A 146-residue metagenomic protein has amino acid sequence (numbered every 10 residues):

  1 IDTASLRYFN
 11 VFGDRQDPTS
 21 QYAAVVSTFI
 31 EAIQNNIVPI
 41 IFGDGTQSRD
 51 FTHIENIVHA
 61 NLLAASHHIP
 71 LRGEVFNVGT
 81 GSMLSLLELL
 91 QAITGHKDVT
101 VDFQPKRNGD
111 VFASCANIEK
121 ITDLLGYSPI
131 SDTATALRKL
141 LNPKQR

Functional and structural regions predicted by a protein language model:
I1-D14: Conserved beta-loop-beta element that borders a ligand/cofactor-binding pocket
I1-T3, A32, I93: Active-site-adjacent segment of SDR/Rossmann-fold oxidoreductases
V11-S27, I37-V38, F42, T46 (+4 more regions): Glycine/proline-rich active-site loop of Rossmann-fold NAD(P)-dependent oxidoreductases
S20-A24, T46-E55, G81-L84, G109 (+2 more regions): Residue-level signal for the nucleotide or nucleotide-sugar donor/cofactor binding architecture
T28-I41, G95-Q104: A short C-terminal helix-loop "cap" of Rossmann-like NAD(P)-dependent dehydrogenase/epimerase domains
A32, N36, A64-I69, L124 (+1 more regions): Generic structural signal for alpha-helix termini and adjacent loop/cap motifs
D44, G73-F76, L84-Q91, K97-A113 (+1 more regions): C-terminal "lid/loop" region of Rossmann-like NAD(P)-dependent oxidoreductases
T133-R146: Amphipathic terminal alpha-helices
